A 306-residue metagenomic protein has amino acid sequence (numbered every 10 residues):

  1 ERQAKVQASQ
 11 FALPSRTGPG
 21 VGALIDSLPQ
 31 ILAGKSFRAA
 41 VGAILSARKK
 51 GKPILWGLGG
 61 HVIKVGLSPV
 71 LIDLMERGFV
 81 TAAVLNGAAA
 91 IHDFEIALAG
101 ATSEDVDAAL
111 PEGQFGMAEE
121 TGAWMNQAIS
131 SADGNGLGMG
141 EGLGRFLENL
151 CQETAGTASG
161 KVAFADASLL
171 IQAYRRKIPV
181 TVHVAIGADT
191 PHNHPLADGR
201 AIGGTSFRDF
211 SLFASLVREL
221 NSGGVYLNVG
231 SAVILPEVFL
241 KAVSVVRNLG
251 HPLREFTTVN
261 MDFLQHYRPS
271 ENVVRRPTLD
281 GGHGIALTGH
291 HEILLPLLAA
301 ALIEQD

Functional and structural regions predicted by a protein language model:
E1-R2, S15-P29, G34-N135: Metabolite-binding pocket within alpha/beta catalytic cores that recognizes anionic/polar moieties
G66-V70, F94-G100, H192-L196, V238-K241 (+1 more regions): Short acidic, glycine/serine/threonine-rich loops at helix termini
V70-M75, Y174, L196-G199, K241-N248 (+1 more regions): Short, solvent-exposed amphipathic alpha-helical segments in soluble enzyme and RNA/protein-processing domains
A88-D93, A188-P191, Q265-Y267: Short gly/pro/ser/thr-enriched loop/turn and capping motifs at secondary-structure boundaries
E104-K177, T181-V182: Ligand-binding beta-strand-loop-alpha-helix segment within the catalytic cores of soluble metabolic enzymes
V182-E219, G223-G224, L240: Conserved mixed alpha/beta catalytic, RNA-binding, or beta-rich assembly cores of soluble enzyme, regulatory
L212-S215, S222-V225, A232-D306: C-terminal functional extensions of proteins
